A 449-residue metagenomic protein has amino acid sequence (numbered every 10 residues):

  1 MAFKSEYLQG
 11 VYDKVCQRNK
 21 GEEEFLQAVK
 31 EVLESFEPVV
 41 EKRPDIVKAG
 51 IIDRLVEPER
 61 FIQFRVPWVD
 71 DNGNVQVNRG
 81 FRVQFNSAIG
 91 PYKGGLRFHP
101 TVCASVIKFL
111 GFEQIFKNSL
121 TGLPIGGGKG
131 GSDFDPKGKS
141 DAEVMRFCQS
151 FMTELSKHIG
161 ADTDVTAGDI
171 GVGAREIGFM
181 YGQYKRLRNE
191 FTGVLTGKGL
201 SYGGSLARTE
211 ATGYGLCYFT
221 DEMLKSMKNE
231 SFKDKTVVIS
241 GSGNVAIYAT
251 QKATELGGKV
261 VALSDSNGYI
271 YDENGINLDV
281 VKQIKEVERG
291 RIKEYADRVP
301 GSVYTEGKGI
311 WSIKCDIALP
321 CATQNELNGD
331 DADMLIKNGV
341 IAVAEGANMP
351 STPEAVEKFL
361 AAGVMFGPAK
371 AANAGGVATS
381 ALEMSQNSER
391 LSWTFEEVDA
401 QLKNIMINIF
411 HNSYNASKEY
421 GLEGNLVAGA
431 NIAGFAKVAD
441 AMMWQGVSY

Functional and structural regions predicted by a protein language model:
A2-A28, M223-L224, I336-Y449: Adenosine-phosphate binding glycine-rich loop
E23-L26, R43-K48, G122, I159-G168 (+4 more regions): Flexible, glycine/charged-enriched surface loops at secondary-structure junctions
D45-Q76: Structured beta-strand/loop patches that form or line metal/cofactor-binding pockets in enzymes
H99, N118-K233: Glycine/serine-rich phosphate-binding loop and adjoining beta1-alpha1 elements at the start of nucleotide-handling
T163-A167, E190-L195, I239, A262-D265 (+5 more regions): General beta-strand structural signal in soluble alpha/beta enzymes
G204-S312: Glycine-rich phosphate/diphosphate-binding loop of Rossmann-like nucleotide-binding domains
G268-F366, A371: Rossmann-like adenosine-cofactor binding region
